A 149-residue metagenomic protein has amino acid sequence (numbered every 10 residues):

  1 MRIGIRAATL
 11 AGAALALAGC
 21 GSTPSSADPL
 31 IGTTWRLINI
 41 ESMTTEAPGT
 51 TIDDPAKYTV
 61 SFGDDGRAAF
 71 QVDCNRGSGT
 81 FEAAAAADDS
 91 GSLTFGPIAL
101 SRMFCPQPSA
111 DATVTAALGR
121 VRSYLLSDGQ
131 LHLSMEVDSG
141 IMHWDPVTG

Functional and structural regions predicted by a protein language model:
R2-L15, G19-G149: Lipid interaction determinants
